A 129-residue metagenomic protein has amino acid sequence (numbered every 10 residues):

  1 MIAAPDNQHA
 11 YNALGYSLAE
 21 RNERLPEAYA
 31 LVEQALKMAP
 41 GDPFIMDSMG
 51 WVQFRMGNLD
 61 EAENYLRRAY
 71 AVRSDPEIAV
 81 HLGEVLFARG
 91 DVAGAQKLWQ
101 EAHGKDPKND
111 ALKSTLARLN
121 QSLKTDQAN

Functional and structural regions predicted by a protein language model:
A3-A4, K37-M38, A71-V72, K105: Structural marker of alpha-solenoid helical repeat scaffolds
N7, D42, D75-P76, N109: Residue-level recognition of tetratricopeptide repeat
A10, I45, I78-A79, L112: TPR alpha-solenoid repeat register
A13-L14, S48, H81-L82, T115: Canonical tetratricopeptide repeat
Y16-S17, W51, E84, R118: Residue-level recognition of tetratricopeptide repeat
A19-E20, F54, F87, Q121: Specific register positions within alpha-helical solenoid repeats of the TPR/Sel1-like families, i.e., one
R21-Q34, M56-R68, G90-E101, A128: Structural signature of tandem alpha-helical TPR/SEL1-like repeats, specifically the intra-repeat loop/turn
A71, V92-D110, A117: TPR/TPR-like (Sel1-like) alpha-helical repeat modules
